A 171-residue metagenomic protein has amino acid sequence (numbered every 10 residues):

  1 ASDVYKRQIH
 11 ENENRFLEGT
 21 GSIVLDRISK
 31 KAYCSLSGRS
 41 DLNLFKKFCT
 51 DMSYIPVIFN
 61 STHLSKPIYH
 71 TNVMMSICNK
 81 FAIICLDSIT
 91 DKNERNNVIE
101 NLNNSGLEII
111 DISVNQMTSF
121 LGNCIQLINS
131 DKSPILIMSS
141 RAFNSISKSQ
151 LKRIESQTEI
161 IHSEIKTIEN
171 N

Functional and structural regions predicted by a protein language model:
A1-Y5: Short, small-residue-biased leader/transition segments that mark boundaries at the very start of proteins
K6-E11, I55-N60, E108-I112, E159-K166: General small-molecule cofactor/ligand-binding pocket signal
K6-L17, K66: Conserved beta-alpha
E13-V57: Loop-centered beta-sheet repeat module
N14, R39, H63, Q116 (+2 more regions): Residue-level detector of flexible, active-site-proximal loop/helix-junction positions within diverse enzyme catalytic
R15, G21, P67, G122-N123 (+1 more regions): Flexible, active-site-adjacent loop/turn segments at secondary-structure boundaries
L44-I154: Redox- and metal-dependent alpha/beta enzyme cores, enriched for Fe-S-associated oxidoreductases and cofactor-handling
S145-N171: C-terminal structured interaction module
